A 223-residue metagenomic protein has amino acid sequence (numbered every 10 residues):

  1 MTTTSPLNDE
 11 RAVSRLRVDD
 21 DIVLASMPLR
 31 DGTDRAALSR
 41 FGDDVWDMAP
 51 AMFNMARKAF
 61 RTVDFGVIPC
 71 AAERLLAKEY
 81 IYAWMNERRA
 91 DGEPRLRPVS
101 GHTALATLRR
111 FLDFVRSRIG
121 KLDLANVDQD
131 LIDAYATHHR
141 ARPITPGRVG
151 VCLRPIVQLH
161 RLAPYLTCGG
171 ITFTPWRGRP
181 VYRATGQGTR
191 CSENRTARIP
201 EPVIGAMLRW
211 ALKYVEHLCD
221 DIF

Functional and structural regions predicted by a protein language model:
M1-F223: Extended, charge-enriched helical/coil interaction regions that scaffold DNA-processing and chromosome-maintenance
